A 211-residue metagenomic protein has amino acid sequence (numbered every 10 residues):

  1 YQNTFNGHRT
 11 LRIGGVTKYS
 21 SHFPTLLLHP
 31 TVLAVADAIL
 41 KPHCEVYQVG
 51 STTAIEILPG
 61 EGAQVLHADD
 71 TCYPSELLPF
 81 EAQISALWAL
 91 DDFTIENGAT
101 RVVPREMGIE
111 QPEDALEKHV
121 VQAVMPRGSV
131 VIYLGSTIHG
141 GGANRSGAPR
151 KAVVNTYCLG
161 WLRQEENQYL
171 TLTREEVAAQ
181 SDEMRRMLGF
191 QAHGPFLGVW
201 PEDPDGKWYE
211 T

Functional and structural regions predicted by a protein language model:
Y1-L66, T71-Y73: Non-heme Fe(II)-dependent double-stranded beta-helix
P24-L28, P79, A123-V124, S146: Aromatic-acidic/polar surface patches that form glycan- and anion
P30-A34, I84, P126: A structural signal for well-ordered alpha-helical segments within the folded catalytic domains of diverse enzymes
Q48, F80-A82, G147-P149: A short, structural micro-pattern
Q48-G50, V102, I132-Y133: A structural signal for short, well-ordered beta-strand segments and their strand-loop junctions that often border
S51-A54, A86-W88, V153-Y157: A structural signal for short, well-ordered beta-strand segments
E61-M125, L162-L172: Catalytic core of non-heme Fe(II) oxygenases with the double-stranded beta-helix
I109-I132, S136-T137, G142-T211: Conserved double-stranded beta-helix
